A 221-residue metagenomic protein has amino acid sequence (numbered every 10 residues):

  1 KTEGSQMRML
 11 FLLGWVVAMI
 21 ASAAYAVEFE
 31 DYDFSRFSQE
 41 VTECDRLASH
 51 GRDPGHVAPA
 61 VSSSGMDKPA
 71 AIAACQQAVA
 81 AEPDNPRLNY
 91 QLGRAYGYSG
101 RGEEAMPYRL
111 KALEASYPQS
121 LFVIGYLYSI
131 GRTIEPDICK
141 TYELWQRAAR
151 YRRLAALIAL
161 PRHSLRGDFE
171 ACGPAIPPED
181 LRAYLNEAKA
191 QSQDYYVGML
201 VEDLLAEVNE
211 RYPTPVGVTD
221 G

Functional and structural regions predicted by a protein language model:
Y25-A74: N-terminal leader/linker segments that initiate helical-solenoid repeat arrays
F29-R36, E40-E43, C172-G221: Terminal, low-structured helical/coil segments at or just beyond the last alpha-helical repeat
G65-M66, Y98-E103, E114, I130-P136 (+3 more regions): Short coil/turn and helix-start
P83, A115-Y117, R150-R153, Q193: Short coil turns that delineate tetratricopeptide repeat
L88, S120-F122, A156-I158, V197-G198: TPR alpha-solenoid repeat register
R94-Y98, L121-I130, A159-D168: Hydrophobic face of amphipathic alpha-helices that form TPR/SEL1-like repeat modules and related alpha-solenoid
